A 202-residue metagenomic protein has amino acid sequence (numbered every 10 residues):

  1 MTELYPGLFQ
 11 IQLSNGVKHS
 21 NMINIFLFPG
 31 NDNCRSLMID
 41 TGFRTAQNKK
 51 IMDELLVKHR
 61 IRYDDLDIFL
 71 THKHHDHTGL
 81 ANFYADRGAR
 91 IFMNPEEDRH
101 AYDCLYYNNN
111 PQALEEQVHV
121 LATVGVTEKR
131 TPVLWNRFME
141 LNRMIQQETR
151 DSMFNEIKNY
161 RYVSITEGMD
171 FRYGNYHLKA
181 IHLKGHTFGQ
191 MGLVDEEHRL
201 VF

Functional and structural regions predicted by a protein language model:
T2-H59, G192-F202: Conserved beta-strand hairpin/beta-sheet module of binuclear metal-dependent hydrolase folds, prominently
G7, F28, D40, H72 (+5 more regions): Divalent metal-coordination and catalytic microenvironments
S14-G16, E97, G168, H186: Short, solvent-exposed coil/turn elements at secondary-structure transition points
C34-Q47, M144, D151-V163, D170-R172 (+1 more regions): Metallo-beta-lactamase
Q47-K49, L55-D170: Active-site HxH/HxHxD metal-binding segment of metal-dependent hydrolases
